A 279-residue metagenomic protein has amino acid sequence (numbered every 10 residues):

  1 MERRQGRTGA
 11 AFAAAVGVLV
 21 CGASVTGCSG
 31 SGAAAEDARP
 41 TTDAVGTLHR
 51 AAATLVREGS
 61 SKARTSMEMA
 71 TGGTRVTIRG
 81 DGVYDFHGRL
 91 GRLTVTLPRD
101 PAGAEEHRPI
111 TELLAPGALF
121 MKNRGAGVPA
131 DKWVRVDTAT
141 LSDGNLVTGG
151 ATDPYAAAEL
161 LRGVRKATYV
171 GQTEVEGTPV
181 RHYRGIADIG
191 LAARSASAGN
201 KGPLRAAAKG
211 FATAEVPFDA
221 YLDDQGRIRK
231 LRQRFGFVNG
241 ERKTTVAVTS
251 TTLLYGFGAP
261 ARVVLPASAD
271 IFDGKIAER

Functional and structural regions predicted by a protein language model:
E2-G9, S24-R279: Subset-of-secretome marker
A13-V25: Bacterial N-terminal signal peptides
